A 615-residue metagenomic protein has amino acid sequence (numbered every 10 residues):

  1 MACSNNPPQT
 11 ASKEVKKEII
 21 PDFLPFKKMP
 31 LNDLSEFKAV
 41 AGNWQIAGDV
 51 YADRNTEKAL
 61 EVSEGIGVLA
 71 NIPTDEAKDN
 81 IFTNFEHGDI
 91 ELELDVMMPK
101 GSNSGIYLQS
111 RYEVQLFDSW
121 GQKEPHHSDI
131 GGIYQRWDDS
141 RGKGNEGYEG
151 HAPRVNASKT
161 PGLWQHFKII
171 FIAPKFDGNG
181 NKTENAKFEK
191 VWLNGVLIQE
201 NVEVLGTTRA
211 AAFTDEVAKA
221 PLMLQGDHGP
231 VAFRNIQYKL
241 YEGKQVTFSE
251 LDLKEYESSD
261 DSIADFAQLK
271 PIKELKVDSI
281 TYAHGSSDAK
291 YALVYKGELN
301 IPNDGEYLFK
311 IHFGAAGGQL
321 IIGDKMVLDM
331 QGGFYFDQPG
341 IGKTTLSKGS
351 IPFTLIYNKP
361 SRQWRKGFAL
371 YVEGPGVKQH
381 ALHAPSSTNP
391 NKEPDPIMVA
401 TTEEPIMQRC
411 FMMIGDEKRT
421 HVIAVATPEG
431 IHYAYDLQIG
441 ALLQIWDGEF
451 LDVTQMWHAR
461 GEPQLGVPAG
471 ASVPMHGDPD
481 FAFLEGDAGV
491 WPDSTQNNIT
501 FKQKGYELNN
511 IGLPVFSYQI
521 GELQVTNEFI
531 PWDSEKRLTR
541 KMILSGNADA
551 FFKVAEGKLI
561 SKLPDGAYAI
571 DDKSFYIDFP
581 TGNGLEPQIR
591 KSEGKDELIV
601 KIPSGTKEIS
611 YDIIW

Functional and structural regions predicted by a protein language model:
N5, T10-K270, D278-S279, S287-K296 (+3 more regions): Carbohydrate-interacting regions of secretory-pathway proteins
K16-F23, K27, N84, H383-T539 (+2 more regions): Beta-strand-rich N-terminal accessory domains
L92, V96, L538-G546: Short, well-ordered beta-strand segments enriched in hydrophobic/aromatic residues
P99, N103-R111, N185, R365-G374 (+1 more regions): Acidic (Asp/Glu-rich), glycine- and aromatic
V204-T214, S279-I280, L320-G342, S561-I599: Solvent-exposed beta-strand/loop surfaces of large extracellular or lumenal domains
L240-L308, H312-M398: Extracellular/secretory pathway-exposed regions associated with glycan biology
Q519-I520, D533, T539, N547-G557 (+1 more regions): Beta-strand-rich recognition/accessory modules
